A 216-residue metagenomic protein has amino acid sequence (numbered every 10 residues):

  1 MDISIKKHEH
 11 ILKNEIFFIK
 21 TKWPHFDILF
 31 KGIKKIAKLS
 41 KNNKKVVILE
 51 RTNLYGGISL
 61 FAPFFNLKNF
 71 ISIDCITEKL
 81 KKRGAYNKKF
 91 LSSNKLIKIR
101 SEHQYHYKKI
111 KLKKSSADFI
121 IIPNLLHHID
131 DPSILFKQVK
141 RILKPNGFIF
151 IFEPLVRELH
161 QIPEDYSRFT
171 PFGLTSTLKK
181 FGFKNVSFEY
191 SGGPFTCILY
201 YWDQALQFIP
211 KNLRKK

Functional and structural regions predicted by a protein language model:
M1-K41: Class I SAM-dependent methyltransferase Rossmann-like catalytic core, especially the SAM/SAH-binding loop
K44, K114-S116, N146-G147: Surface-exposed loop/turn positions
V46, I120, I149: Receiver (REC) domain switch-region micro-motif
V47-K109: Class I SAM-dependent methyltransferase SAM/SAH-binding core
Y107-I120: A short acidic, Gly/Pro-enriched loop at the edge of an enzyme's catalytic core that lines a small-molecule cofactor
D118-D130: A short SAM/SAH-binding and catalytic strip from SAM-dependent methyltransferases
D130-Q138, F148-K216: S-adenosyl-L-methionine-dependent methyltransferase catalytic module, highlighting the catalytic core
